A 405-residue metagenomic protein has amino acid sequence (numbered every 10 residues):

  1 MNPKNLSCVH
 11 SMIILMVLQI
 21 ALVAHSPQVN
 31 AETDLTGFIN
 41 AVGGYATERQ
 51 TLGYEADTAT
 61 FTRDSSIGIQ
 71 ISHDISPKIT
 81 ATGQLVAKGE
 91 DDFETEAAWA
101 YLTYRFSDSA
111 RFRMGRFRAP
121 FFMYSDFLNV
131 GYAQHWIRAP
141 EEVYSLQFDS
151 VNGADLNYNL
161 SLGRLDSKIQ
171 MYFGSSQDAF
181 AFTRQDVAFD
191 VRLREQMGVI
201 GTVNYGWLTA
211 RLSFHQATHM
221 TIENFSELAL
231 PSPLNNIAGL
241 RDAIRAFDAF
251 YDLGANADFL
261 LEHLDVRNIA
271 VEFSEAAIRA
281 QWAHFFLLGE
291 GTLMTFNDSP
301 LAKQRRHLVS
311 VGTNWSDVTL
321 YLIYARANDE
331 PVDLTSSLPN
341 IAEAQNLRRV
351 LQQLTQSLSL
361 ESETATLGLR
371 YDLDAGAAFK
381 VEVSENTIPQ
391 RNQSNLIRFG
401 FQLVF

Functional and structural regions predicted by a protein language model:
N2-M16: Bacterial N-terminal signal peptides that target proteins for export
T33-V42, T58-A179, L193-M197, T202-A210 (+1 more regions): Outer membrane beta-barrel
V42-Q50, V86-D92, F121, R138-A139 (+5 more regions): Sequence/structural signature of outer-membrane beta-barrel proteins
G44-S65, R184-F189: Surface-exposed strand-loop-strand hairpins of Gram-negative outer-membrane beta-barrel proteins
A46-Q50, K78-T82, V130-R138, F173-F182 (+4 more regions): Flexible, solvent-exposed coil segments and beta strand-coil junctions, predominantly the extracellular/periplasmic
A56, R105, F214-Q216, F225-F405: Outer-membrane beta-barrel pore domains
